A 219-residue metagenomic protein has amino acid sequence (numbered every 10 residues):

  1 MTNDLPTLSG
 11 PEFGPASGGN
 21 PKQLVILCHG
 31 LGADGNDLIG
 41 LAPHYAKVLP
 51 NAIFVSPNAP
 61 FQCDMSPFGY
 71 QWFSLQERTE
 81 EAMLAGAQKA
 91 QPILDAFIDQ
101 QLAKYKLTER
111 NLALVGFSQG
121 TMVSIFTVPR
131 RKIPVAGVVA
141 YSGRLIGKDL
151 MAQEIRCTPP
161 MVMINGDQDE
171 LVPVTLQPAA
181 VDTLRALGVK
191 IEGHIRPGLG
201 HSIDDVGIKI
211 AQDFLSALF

Functional and structural regions predicted by a protein language model:
T2-N111: Serine-hydrolase catalytic machinery in alpha/beta-hydrolase-like enzymes
K22, R110, R156-M161, L187-K190: Short, proline-enriched alpha-helix->beta-strand connector loops that line the catalytic pocket of alpha/beta-hydrolase
G35-N36, D149, D204: Short N-terminal helix/helix-N-cap motif within the alpha/beta-hydrolase-1
G40-A42, P173-T183: Short alpha-helix in the alpha/beta-hydrolase fold that links the catalytic acid
N58-Q62, R144, L199: Short beta-to-alpha linker loops that shape the active-site pocket of alpha/beta-hydrolase fold enzymes
R110-C157: Primarily recognizes the serine-hydrolase "nucleophile elbow" in alpha/beta-hydrolase and SGNH/GDSL folds
V162-N165, D169: Short beta-strand/loop motif that positions the catalytic acidic residue of the alpha/beta-hydrolase fold
P178-F219: C-terminal catalytic histidine-bearing segment of alpha/beta-hydrolase fold enzymes
